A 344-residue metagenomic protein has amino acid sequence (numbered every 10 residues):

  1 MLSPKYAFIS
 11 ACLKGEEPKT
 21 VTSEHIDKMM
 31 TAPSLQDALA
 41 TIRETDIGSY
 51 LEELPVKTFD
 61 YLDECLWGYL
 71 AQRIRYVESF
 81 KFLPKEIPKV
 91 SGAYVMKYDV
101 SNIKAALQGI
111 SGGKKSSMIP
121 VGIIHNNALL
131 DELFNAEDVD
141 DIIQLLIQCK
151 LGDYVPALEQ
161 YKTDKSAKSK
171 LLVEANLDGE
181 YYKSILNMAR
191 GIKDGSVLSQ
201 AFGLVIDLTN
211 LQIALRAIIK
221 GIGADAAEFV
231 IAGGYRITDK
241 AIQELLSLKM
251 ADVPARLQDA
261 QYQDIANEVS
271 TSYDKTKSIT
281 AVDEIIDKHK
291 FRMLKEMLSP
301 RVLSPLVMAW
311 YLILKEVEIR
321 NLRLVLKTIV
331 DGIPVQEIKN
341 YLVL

Functional and structural regions predicted by a protein language model:
M1-L344: N-terminal domain-start signal
